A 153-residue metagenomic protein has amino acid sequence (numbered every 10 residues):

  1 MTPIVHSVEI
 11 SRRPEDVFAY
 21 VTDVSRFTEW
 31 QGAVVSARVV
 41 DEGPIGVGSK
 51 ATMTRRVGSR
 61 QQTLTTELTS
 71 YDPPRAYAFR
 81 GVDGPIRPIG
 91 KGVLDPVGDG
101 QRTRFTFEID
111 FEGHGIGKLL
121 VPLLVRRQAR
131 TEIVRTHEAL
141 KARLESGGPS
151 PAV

Functional and structural regions predicted by a protein language model:
M1-D41, V153: Hydrophobic ligand-binding cavity/cleft-lining segments
P3-V5, Q61-T65, R87-K91: Short, surface-exposed coil-to-beta transition loops
P14-E15, E42-I45, S70-P74, V93-R104: A short, structured loop/turn motif at beta-sheet edges
V17-V21, F27, A51, L68 (+3 more regions): Hydrophobic pocket/interface hotspot
V39, K141-V153: Short, highly charged C-terminal tails/helix-capping segments
P44-I45, G58-Q61, S70-A76, P85-R87: Short, charged/polar surface micro-motifs in flexible loops or helix N-caps
K50-R56, Y77-D83: Short beta-strand segments that buttress and anchor functional surface loops
R80-R135, P151-V153: Beta-strand/loop substructures that line and gate deep hydrophobic ligand-binding cavities in soluble
